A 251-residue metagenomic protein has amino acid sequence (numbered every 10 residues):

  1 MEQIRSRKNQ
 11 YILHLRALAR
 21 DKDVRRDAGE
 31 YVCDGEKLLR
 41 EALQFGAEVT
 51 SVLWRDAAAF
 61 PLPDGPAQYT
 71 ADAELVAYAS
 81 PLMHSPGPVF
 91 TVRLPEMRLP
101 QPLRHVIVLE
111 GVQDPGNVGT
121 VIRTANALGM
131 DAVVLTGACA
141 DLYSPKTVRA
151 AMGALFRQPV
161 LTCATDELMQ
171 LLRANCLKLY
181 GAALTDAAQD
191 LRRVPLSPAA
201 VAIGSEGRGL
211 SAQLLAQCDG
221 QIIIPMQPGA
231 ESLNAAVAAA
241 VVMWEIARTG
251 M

Functional and structural regions predicted by a protein language model:
M1-P115: Arg/Lys-rich RNA-binding interfaces used to dock onto structured RNA substrates
G35, Q113-V121, S232-A238: Amphipathic alpha-helical repeat scaffolds
Q44, P95-D186: RNA substrate-binding interface of SAM-dependent RNA methyltransferases
A57, A138-C139, G207: Short, ordered loop/turn segments at secondary-structure junctions
A71-D72, E110, T136-G137, P159 (+1 more regions): Short beta->alpha connector loops at strand-helix junctions that form conserved, small/polar/Pro-enriched
F90, A127-L128, L142, K146-L155 (+1 more regions): Structured adenosyl-cofactor binding patch, chiefly the S-adenosyl-L-methionine
Y180-A230: Active-site/ligand-binding-proximal alpha/beta "capping" segment
